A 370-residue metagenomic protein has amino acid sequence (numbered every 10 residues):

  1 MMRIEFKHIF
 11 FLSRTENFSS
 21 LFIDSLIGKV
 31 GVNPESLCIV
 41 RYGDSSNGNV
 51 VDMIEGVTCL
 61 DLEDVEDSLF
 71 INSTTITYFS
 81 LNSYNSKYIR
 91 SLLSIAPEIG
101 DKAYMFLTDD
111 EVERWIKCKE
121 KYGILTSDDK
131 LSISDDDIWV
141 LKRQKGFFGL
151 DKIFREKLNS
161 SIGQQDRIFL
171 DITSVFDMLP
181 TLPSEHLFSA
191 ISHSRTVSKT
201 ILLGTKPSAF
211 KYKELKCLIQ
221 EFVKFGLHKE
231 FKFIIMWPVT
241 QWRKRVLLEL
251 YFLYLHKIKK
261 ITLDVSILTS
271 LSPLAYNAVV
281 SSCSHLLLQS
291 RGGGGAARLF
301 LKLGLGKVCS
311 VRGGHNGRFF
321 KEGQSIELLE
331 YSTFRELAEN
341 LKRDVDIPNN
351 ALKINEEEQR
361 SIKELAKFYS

Functional and structural regions predicted by a protein language model:
I9-S25, S83-N85, A209-K213: A short, glycine/small-residue-rich beta-strand->loop->alpha-helix junction that serves as a flexible
R14-N17, S332-S370: A charged, aromatic-enriched C-terminal amphipathic alpha-helix characteristic of glycosyltransferases across folds
E66-Y88, D101-F106, H285-L286: Short N-terminal targeting/anchoring amphipathic segment
T75-T77, S94-K130: Active-site proximal beta-strand in glycosyltransferases
K130-L170, V175-P180, L365-K367: A short, active-site helix/loop in glycosyltransferases that binds the activated sugar's phosphate group
E185-K213, F233-I234: Conserved donor-binding/catalytic core segment of Leloir-type glycosyltransferases
L248-S270: Nucleotide-activated donor-binding/catalytic signature segment of Leloir-type glycosyltransferases, i.e., the conserved
A278-R291: Acidic donor-binding loop of glycosyltransferase active sites
